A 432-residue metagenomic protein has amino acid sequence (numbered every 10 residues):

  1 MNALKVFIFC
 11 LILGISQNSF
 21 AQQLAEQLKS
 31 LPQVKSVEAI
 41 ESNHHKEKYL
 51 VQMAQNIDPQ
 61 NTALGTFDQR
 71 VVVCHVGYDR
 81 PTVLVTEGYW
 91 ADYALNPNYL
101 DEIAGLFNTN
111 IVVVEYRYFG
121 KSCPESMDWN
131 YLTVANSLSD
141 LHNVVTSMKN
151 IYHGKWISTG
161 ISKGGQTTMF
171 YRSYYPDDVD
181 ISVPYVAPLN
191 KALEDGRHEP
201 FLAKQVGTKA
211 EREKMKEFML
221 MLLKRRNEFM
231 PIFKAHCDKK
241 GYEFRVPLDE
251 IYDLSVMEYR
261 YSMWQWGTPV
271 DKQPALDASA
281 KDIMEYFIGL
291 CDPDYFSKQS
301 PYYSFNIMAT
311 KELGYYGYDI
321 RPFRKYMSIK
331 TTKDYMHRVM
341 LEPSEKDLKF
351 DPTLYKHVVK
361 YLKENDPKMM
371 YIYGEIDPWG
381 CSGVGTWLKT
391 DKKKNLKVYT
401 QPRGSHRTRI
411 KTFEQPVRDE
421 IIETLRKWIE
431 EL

Functional and structural regions predicted by a protein language model:
M1-L24, A203-E211: Bacterial Sec-dependent N-terminal signal peptides
A21-T109, P416, E423-L432: Catalytic-loop region of hydrolases
A104-C123: Conserved alpha/beta-hydrolase
Y131-N150: Alpha/beta-hydrolase active-site loop
Y152-S162: Alpha/beta-hydrolase fold nucleophile elbow
D178-K240: A catalytic-pocket lid/entrance helix-loop region that shapes and gates access to the active site across common
A235-F350: Alpha/beta-hydrolase fold active-site neighborhood
Y371-Y373: Short beta-strand/loop motif that positions the catalytic acidic residue of the alpha/beta-hydrolase fold
